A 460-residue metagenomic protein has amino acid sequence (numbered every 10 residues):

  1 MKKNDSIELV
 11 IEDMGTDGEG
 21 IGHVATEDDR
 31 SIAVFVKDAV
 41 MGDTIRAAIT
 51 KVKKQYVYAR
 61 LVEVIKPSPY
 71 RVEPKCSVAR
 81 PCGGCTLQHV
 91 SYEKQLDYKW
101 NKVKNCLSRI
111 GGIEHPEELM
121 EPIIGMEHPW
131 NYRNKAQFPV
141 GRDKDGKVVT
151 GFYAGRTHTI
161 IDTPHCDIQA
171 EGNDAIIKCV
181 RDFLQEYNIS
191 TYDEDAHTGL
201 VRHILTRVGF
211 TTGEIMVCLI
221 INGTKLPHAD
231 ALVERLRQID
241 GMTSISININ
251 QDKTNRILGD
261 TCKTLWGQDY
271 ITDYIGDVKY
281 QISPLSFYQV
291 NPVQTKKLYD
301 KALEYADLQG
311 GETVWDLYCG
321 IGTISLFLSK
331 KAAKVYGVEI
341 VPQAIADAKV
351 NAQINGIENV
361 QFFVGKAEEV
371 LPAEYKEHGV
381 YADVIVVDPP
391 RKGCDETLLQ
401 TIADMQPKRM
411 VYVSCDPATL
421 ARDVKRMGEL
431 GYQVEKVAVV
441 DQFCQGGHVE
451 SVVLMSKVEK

Functional and structural regions predicted by a protein language model:
M1-P74, V78, E114, Q361-F362 (+1 more regions): Terminal RNA-binding accessory module
K2-D5, T16, G20, H228-K460: Rossmann-like S-adenosyl-L-methionine
E12, N131-D143, K147-A154, T206-V208 (+3 more regions): Short beta-strand elements
G20-T26, G151-A154, C218-I220, A348: Short, acidic/hydrophobic/Gly-rich beta-strand patch recurrent on exposed beta strands that often constitutes part
G42, Q169, N291: Short, conserved phosphate/pyrophosphate- and ester-handling motifs at nucleotide-, phospho-/glycolipid
V62-P74, R80-T191, L226: Extended interfacial segments that mediate partner engagement and assembly in macromolecular machines
E121-H128, E194-D195, H203, R207 (+1 more regions): Short, solvent-exposed loop/turn elements at beta->coil junctions and helix N-caps that rim active or binding pockets
T206, G213-N222, K279-S283, V384: Short, aliphatic-rich beta-strand segments
